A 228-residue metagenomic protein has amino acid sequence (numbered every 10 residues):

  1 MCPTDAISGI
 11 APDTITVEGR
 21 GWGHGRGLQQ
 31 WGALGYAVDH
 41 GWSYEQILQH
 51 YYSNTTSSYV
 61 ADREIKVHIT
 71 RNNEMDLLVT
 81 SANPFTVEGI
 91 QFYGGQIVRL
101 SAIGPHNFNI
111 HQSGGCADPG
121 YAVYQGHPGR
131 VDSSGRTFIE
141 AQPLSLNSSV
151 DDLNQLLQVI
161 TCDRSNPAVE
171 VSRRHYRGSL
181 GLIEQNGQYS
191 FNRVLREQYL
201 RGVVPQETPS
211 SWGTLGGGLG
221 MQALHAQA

Functional and structural regions predicted by a protein language model:
M1-A228: Conserved, single-site charged/polar hotspot
